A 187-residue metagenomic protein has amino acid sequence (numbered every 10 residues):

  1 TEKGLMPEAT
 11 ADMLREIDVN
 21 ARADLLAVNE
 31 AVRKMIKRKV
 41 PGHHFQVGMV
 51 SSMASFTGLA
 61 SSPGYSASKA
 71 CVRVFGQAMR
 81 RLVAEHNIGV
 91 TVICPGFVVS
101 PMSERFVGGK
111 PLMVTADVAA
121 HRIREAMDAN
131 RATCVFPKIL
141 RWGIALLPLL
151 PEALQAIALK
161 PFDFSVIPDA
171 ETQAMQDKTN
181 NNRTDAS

Functional and structural regions predicted by a protein language model:
T1-L14, K37-H43, S61: Conserved mid-core segment of classical short-chain dehydrogenase/reductases
V28, S68: Active-site helix of classical SDR
S52: Residue(s) in the substrate-gating loop at a strand-loop-helix junction that position the organic substrate next
T57, A78-G89: Active-site-adjacent segment of SDR/Rossmann-fold oxidoreductases
T57-P63: Active-site loop immediately N-terminal to the catalytic Tyr-X3-Lys motif of short-chain dehydrogenase/reductase
V92, G108-A145: C-terminal helical subdomain
P95-R105, G109: Short, flexible catalytic-loop segment of classical short-chain dehydrogenase/reductase
